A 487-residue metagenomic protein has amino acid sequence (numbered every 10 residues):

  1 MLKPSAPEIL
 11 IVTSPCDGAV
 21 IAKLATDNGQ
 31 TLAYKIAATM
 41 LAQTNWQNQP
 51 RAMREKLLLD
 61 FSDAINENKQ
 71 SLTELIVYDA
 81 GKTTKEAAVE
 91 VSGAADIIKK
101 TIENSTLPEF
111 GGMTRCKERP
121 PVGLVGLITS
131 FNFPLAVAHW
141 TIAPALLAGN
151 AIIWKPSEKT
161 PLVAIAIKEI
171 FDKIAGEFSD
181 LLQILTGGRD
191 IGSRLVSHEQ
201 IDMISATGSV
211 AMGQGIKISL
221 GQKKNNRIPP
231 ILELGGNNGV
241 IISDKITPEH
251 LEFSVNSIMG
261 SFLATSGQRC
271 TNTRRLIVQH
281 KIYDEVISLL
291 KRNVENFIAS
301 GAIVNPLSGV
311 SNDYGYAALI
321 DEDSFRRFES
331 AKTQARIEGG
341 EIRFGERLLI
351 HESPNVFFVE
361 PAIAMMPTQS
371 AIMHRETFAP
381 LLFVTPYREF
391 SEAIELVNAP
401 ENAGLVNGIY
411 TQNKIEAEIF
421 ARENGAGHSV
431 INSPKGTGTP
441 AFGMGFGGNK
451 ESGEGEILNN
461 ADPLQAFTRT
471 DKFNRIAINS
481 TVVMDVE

Functional and structural regions predicted by a protein language model:
M1-T114: N-terminal Rossmann-like NAD(P)+-binding subdomain of aldehyde/semialdehyde dehydrogenases
S14-K23, I201, H351-E487: Conserved C-terminal structural/oligomerization subdomain of aldehyde/semialdehyde dehydrogenase
G18, T39, R54, I76 (+9 more regions): Residue-level signal for inorganic ion chemistry
I21-D27, A42-N48, L127, V240-I242 (+5 more regions): Short, well-ordered beta-strand elements within core beta-sheets of diverse protein domains
Q43, Q47, S62-K69, T73 (+18 more regions): Structural signal for hydrophobic packing residues in well-ordered secondary-structure cores of soluble enzyme domains
L107-E252, Y387: Rossmann-like NAD(P) dinucleotide-binding subdomain of oxidoreductase/dehydrogenase enzymes
A151-I153, I342, H428: A short hydrophobic/small-residue beta-strand
I174, M212-T368, E395, I431 (+1 more regions): ALDH superfamily catalytic-core signature
